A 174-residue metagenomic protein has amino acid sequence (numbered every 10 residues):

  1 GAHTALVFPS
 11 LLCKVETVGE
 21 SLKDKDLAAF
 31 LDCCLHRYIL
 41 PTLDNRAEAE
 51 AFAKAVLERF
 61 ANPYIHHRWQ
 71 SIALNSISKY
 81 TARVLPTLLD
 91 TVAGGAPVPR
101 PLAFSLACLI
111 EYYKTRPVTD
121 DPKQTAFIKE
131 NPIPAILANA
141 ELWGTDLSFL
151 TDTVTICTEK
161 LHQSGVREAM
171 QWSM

Functional and structural regions predicted by a protein language model:
G1-M174: Non-transmembrane, aqueous-exposed alpha-helical and coiled segments at domain scale
